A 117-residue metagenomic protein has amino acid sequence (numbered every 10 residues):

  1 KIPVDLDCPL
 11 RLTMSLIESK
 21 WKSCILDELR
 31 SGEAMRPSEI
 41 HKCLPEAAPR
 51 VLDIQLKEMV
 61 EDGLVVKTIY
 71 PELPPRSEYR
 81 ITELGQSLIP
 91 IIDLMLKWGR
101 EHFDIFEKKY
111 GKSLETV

Functional and structural regions predicted by a protein language model:
V4, C8-V51, E78: N-terminal helix-turn-helix DNA-binding core of bacterial DNA-binding proteins
S19, S23, K57, Q86 (+1 more regions): Generic detection of well-ordered alpha-helical segments
S23, D62, I91-F103: Alpha-helical linker/hinge and terminal dimerization helices associated with HTH transcriptional regulators
S31, Y70-P71: N-terminal secretory/targeting leader peptides
S38-K67, P74: Canonical helix-turn-helix DNA-binding module
P71-L94: Basic, amphipathic "hinge/linker" alpha-helix immediately C-terminal to the N-terminal HTH DNA-binding motif
K108-V117: Exposed, interaction-prone assembly regions rather than primary DNA-binding/catalytic cores
